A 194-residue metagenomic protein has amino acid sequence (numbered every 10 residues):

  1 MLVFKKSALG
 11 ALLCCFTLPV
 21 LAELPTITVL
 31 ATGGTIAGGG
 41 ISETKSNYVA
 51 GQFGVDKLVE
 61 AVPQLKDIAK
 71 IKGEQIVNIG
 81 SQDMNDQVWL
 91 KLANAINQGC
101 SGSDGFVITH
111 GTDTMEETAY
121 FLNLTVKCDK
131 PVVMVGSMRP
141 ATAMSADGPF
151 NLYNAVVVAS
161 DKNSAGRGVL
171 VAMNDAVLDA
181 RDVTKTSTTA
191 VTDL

Functional and structural regions predicted by a protein language model:
M1-A11: Bacterial N-terminal signal peptides that target proteins for export
E23-L194: Active-site histidine-anchored catalytic micro-motif
